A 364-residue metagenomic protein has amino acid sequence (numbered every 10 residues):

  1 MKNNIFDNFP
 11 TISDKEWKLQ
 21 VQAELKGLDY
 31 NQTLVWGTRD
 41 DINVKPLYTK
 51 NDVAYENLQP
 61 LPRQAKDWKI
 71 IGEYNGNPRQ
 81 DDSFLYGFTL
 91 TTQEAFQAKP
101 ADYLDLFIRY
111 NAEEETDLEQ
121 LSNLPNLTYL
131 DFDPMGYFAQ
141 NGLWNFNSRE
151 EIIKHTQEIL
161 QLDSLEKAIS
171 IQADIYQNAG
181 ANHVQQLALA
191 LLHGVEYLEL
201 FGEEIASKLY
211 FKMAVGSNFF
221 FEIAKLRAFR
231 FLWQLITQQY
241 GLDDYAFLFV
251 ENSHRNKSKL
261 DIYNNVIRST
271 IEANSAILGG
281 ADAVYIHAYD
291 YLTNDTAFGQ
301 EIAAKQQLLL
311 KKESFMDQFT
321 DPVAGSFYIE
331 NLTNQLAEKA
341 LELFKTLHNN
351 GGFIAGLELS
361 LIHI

Functional and structural regions predicted by a protein language model:
M1-F219, Y245, D295: Catalytic alpha/beta active-site cores
I12, E16, E150-Q157, N182-E196 (+8 more regions): Conserved active-site and cofactor/substrate-binding residues in soluble primary-metabolism enzymes
Q20, E24, H193-L200, F229-Q239 (+5 more regions): Generic, well-ordered alpha-helical scaffold segments in large soluble proteins
N31-L34, E203-K208, T237-F247, E313-A324 (+1 more regions): Flexible, glycine/charged-enriched surface loops at secondary-structure junctions
S148-I153, T346-H348, G352-F353: Phosphate/diphosphate-binding loops
K167, I171-L191, L278-A324, Y328-A340: Mobile "lid/hinge" segments at catalytic clefts and subdomain interfaces of large enzymes
L191-G194, K212-A303: Glycine-rich anion/phosphate-binding loop at the beta-strand->alpha-helix junction
I362-I364: Conserved small/polar residues in nucleotide/adenosyl-binding loops
